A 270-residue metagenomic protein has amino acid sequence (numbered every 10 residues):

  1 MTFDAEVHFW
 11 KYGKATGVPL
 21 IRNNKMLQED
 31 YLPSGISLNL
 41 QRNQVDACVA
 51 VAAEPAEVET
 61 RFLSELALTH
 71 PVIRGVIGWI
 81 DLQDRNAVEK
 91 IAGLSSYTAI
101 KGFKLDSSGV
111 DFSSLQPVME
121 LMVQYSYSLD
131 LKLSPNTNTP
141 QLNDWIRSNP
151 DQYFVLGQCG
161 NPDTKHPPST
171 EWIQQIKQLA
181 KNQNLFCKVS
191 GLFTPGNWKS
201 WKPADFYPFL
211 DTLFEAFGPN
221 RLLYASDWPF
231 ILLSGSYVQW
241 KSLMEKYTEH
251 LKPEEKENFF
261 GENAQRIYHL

Functional and structural regions predicted by a protein language model:
M1-A5, I21-A47, T212, F217-L223 (+1 more regions): Mid-to-C-terminal alpha-helical segments outside catalytic/metal-binding sites
F3-G17: Short, solvent-exposed beta-strand-terminating loops
F3-V7, A47-V51, R74-G78, K101-L105 (+4 more regions): Hydrophobic faces of well-ordered beta-strands that scaffold small-molecule active sites in alpha/beta enzyme cores
W10-G13, P55-V58, Q83-N86, V110 (+4 more regions): Active-site environment of divalent metal-dependent phosphoester hydrolases
I21-P55, I73-I80, K101-K104, Y127-L129: Divalent metal-dependent hydrolysis catalytic cores, especially in the metallo-beta-lactamase
G35-N39, E59-L66, K90-L94, S114-L121 (+4 more regions): A general structural detector for well-ordered alpha-helical segments in enzyme core domains, enriched
T60-T137, D144, K188-L192, K199-S200: Active-site gating/metal-coordination segments in enzymes
F112-L223: Catalytic pocket-lining loop regions of alpha/beta-barrel enzymes, especially the amidohydrolase/enolase/GH5 lineages
